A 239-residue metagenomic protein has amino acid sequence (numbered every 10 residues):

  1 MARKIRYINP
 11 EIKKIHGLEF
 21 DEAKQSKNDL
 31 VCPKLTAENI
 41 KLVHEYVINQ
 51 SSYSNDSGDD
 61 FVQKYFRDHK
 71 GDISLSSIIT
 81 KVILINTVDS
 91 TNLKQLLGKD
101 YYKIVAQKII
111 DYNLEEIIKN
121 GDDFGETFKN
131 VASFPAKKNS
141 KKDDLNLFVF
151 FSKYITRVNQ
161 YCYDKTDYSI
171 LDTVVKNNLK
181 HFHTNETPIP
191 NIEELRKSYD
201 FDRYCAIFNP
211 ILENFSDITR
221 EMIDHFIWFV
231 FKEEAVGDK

Functional and structural regions predicted by a protein language model:
A2-D143, Q160-K239: An N-terminal alpha-helical hairpin/helix-loop-helix interaction module that forms a charged, gly/pro-flexible surface
F150-V158: Short hydrophobic alpha-helical segments that form membrane-spanning helices or hydrophobic packing faces of helical
